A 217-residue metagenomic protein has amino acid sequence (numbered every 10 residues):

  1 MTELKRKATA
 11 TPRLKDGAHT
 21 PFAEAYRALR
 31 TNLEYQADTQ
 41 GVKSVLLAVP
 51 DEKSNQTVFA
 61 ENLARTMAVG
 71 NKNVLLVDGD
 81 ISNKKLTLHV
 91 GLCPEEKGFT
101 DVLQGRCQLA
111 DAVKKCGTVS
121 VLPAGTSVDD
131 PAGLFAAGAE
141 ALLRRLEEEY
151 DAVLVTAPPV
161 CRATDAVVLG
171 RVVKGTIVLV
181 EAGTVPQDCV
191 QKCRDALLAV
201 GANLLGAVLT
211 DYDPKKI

Functional and structural regions predicted by a protein language model:
M1-V58, A68-G70, I81-K84, T184-I217: Short boundary/hinge segments that flank catalytic cores
L4-R27, T31, D38, V49-K53 (+3 more regions): P-loop/Walker-type NTP enzyme "switch/lid" segment
V45, L75-V77, S120-L122, I177 (+1 more regions): Hydrophobic/aromatic beta-strand patches that form the interior of the parallel beta-sheet core in alpha/beta enzyme
F59, L63, D165-A166: Conserved sugar-transfer catalytic core signal across GT-A, GT-B, and GT-C glycosyltransferases
N62, T66, L88-H89: Active-site signature of alpha/beta-hydrolase-fold catalytic machinery across serine- and Asp/Cys-nucleophile hydrolases
A132-I217: Conserved catalytic-core segment of NTP-binding enzymes
